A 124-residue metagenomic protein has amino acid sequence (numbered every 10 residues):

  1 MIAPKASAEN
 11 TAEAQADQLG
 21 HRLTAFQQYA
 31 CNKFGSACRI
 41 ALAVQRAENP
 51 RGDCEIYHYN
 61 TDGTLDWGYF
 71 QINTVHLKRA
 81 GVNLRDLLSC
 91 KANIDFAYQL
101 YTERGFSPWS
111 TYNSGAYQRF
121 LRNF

Functional and structural regions predicted by a protein language model:
M1-P4: Sec-dependent N-terminal signal peptides of Gram-positive bacterial secreted proteins and lipoproteins
A6-F124: Catalytic glycan-binding domains that act on GlcNAc-containing polysaccharides
